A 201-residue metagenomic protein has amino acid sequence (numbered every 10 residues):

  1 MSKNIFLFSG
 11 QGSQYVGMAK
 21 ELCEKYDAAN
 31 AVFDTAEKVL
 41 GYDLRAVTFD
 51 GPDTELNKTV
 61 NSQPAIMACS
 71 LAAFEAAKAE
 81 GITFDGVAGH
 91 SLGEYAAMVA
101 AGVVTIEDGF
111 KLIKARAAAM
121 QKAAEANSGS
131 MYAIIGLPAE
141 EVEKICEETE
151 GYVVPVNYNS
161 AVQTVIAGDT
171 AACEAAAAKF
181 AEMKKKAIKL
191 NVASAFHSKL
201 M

Functional and structural regions predicted by a protein language model:
S2-A88, I166: Helix-rich "cap/lid" substructures immediately adjacent to catalytic or cofactor-binding pockets
Q11-S13, L40-Y42, A101-M201: Alpha/beta catalytic cores of group-transfer enzymes, especially the acyltransferase/condensing modules of polyketide
A19, V99-A101: Short acidic, glycine/serine/threonine-rich loops at helix termini
N30, E37, L71, K78 (+4 more regions): Residues within alpha-helical segments
A31, A65, S91-L92, V104 (+1 more regions): An amphipathic alpha-helix/helix-turn recognition signal
D34-T35, A68-E75, E94, E107 (+2 more regions): A broad detector of short, well-ordered amphipathic alpha-helices that serve as recognition/interaction surfaces
F49-L56, A96-A97, K185-N191: A short small-residue
S70, D85, G89, G93 (+2 more regions): Gly/Ala-rich beta-loop-alpha elbow adjacent to hydrolase catalytic centers
